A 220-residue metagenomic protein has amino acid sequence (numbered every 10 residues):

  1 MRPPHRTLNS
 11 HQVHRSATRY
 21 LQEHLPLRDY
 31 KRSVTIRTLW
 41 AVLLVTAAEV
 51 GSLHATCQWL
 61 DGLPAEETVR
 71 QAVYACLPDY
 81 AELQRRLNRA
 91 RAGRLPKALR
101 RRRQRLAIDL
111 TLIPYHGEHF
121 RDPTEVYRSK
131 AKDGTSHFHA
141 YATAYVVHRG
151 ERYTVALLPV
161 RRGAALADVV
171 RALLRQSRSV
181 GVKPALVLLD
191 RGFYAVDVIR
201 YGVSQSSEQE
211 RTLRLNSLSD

Functional and structural regions predicted by a protein language model:
M1-Y74: Gly/serine-rich nucleotide phosphate-binding loop at the start of the catalytic core of nucleotide/ADP-ribose-handling
P4-T7, A156-V160: N-terminal-biased segments
A41-V42, T56-C57, R102-H116, A144 (+2 more regions): Short, conserved catalytic/metal-binding motifs centered on acidic residues
L43, A92-L95, R171-R178: Generic structural signal for well-ordered alpha-helical scaffold segments
V45-E49, Q58, G62, C76 (+4 more regions): Short secondary-structure transition/capping motifs
E66, Q71-H148: Active-site-proximal, Lys/Arg-enriched surface segment that forms a nucleic-acid-binding/basic interface patch
G150-A156: Gly-rich Lys/Arg/Thr-decorated short loops/hinges at beta-loop-alpha junctions or inter-strand turns that position
L157-D220: An internal, acidic/charged active-site-proximal segment that coordinates divalent cations and/or engages
